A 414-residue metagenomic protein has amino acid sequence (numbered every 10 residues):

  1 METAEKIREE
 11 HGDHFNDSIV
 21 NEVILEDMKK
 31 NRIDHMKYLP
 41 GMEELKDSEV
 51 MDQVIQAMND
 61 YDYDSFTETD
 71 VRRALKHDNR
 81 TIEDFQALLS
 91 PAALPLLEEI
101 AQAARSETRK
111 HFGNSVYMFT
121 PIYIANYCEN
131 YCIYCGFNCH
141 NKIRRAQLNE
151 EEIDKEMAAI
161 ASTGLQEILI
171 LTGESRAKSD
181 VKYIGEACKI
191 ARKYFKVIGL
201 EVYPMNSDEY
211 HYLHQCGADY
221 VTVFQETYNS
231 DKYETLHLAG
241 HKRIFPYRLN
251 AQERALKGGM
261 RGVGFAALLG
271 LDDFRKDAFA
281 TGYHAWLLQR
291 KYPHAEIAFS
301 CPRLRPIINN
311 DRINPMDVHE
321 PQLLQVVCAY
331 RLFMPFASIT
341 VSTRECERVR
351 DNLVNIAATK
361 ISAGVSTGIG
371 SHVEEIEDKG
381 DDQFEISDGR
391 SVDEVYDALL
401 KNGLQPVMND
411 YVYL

Functional and structural regions predicted by a protein language model:
M1-A93, R290-L414: Auxiliary Fe-S-binding modules of radical SAM enzymes
N79-V116: An N-cap/entry alpha-helix motif that binds or orients negatively charged groups
A104, C132, I170, V223 (+4 more regions): Conserved, mostly hydrophobic/aromatic
F112-E152: Canonical Radical SAM [4Fe-4S] cluster-binding loop centered on the CxxxCxxC motif and its immediate flanking residues
T120, M157, I184-C188, Y210 (+5 more regions): Generic structural signal for well-ordered alpha-helices, preferentially at hydrophobic/aromatic core positions
C139-E156, I160-A255, R261-F265, L271 (+1 more regions): Core AdoMet radical
L148, S179, Y183, A239-Y247 (+4 more regions): Alpha-helix N-cap and loop-to-helix initiation/capping positions
S207-L213, D272-W286, C346-I356: Catalytic cores of alpha/beta
